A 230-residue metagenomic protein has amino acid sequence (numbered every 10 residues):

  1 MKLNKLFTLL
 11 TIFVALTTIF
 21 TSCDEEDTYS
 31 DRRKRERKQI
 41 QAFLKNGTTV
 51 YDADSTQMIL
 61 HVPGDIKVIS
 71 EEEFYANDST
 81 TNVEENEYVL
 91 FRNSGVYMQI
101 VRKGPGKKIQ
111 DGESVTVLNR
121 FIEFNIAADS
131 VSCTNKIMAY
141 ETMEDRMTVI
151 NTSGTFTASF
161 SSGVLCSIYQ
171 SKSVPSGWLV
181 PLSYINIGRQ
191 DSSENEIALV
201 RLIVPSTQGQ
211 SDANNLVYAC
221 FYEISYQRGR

Functional and structural regions predicted by a protein language model:
M1-L10: Bacterial N-terminal signal peptides that target proteins for export
L9-I12, L44: Enrichment for repetitive, rod-forming helical segments
F13-T17: Alpha-helical transmembrane segments
T18-S22: C-terminal motif of bacterial Sec signal peptides marking the signal peptidase cleavage site
C23-R230: Cross-family detector of peptidyl-prolyl cis-trans isomerase
